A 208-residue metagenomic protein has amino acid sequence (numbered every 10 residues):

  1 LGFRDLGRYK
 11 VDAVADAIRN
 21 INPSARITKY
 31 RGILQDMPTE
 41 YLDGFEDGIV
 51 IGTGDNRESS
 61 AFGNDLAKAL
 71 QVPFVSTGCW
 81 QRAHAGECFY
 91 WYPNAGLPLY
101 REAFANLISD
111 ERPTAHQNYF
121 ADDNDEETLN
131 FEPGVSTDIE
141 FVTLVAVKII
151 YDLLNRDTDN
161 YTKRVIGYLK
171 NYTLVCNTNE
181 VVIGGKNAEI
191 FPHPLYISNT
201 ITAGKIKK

Functional and structural regions predicted by a protein language model:
L1-S24: Glycine-rich phosphate-binding loop and adjoining beta1-alpha1-beta2 segment of Rossmann-like nucleotide-binding folds
D5-Y9, G32, F141: Conserved phosphate-coordination/catalytic loops
V14, P38-T39: Extended, hydrophobic alpha-helical segments in both membrane/secreted and soluble proteins
N22-A25, L70-V72: A short helix->loop->beta-strand "cap" motif at the edges of active sites that frequently abuts
I27-K29: Hydrophobic/aromatic anchor residues within beta-strands of the central parallel beta-sheet of Rossmann-like
R31-P38: Conserved SAM/SAH-binding loop
L42-I49, T53-K208: Glycine-rich phosphate/adenylate-binding loop
